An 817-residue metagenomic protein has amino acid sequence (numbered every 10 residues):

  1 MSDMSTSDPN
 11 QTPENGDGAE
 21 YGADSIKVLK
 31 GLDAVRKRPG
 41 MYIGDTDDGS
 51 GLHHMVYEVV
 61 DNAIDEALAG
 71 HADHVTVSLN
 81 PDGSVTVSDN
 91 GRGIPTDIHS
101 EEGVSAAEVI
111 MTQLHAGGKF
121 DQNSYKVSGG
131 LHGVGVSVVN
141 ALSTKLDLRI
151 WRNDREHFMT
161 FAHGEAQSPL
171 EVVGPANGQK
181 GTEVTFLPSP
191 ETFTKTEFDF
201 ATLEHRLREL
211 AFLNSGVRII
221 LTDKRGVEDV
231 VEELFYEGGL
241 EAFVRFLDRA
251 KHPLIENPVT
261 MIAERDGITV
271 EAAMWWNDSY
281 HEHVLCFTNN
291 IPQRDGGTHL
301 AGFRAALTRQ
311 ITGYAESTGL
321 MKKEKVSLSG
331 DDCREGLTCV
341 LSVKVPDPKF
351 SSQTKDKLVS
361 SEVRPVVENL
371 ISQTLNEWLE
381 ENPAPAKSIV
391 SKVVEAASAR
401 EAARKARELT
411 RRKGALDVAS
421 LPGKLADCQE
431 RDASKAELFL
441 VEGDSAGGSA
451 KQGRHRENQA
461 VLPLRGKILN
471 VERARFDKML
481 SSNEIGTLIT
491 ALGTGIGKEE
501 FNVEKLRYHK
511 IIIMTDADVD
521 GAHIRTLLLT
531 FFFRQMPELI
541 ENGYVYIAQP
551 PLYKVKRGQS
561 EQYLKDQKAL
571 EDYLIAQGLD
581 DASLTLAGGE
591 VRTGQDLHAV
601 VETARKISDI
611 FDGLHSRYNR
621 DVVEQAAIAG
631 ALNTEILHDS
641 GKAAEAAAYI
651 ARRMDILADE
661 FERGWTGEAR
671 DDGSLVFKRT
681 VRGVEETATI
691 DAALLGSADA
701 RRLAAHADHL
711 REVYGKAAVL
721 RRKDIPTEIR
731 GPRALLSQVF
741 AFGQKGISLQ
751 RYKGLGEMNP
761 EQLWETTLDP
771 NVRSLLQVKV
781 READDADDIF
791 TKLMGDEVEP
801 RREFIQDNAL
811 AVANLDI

Functional and structural regions predicted by a protein language model:
S2-I817: Conserved phosphate-chemistry cores used by DNA topoisomerases
